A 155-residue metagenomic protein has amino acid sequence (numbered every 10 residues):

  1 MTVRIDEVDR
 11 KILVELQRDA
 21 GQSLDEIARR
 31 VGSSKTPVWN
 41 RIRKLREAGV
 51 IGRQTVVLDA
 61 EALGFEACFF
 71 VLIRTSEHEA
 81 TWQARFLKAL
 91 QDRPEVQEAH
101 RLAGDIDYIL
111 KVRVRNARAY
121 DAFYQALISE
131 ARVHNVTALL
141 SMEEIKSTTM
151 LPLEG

Functional and structural regions predicted by a protein language model:
M1-G155: A compositional/biophysical signature of low hydrophobicity enriched in polar/charged and small residues
